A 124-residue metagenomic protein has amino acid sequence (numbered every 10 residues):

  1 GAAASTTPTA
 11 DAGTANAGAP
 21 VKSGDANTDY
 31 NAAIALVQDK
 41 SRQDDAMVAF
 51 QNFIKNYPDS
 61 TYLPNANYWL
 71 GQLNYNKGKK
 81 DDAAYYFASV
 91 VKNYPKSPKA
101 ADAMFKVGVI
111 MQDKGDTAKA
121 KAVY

Functional and structural regions predicted by a protein language model:
G1-A32, L36-V37, D44-D45: Acidic, proline-/serine-/threonine-rich low-complexity intrinsically disordered segments
L36-V37, N74, M111: Residue at a conserved register position within TPR or TPR-like alpha-solenoid repeats
R42-Q43, K80, T117: TPR-repeat structural position
N56-Y62, K92-K99, K114: Short solvent-exposed coil/turn linkers within tandem alpha-helical repeat scaffolds
